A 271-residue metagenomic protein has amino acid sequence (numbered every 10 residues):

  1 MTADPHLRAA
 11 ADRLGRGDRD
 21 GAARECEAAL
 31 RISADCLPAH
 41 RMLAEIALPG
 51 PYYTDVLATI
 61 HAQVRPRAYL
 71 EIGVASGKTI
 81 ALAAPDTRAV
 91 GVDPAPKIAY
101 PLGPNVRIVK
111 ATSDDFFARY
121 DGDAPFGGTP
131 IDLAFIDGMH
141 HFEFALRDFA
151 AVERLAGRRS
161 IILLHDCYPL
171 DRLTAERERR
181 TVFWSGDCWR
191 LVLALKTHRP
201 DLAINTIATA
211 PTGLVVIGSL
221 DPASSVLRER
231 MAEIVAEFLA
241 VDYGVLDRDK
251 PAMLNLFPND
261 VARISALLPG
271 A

Functional and structural regions predicted by a protein language model:
M1-F135, M139-L163, C167-A271: A short alpha-helical cap/connector motif
